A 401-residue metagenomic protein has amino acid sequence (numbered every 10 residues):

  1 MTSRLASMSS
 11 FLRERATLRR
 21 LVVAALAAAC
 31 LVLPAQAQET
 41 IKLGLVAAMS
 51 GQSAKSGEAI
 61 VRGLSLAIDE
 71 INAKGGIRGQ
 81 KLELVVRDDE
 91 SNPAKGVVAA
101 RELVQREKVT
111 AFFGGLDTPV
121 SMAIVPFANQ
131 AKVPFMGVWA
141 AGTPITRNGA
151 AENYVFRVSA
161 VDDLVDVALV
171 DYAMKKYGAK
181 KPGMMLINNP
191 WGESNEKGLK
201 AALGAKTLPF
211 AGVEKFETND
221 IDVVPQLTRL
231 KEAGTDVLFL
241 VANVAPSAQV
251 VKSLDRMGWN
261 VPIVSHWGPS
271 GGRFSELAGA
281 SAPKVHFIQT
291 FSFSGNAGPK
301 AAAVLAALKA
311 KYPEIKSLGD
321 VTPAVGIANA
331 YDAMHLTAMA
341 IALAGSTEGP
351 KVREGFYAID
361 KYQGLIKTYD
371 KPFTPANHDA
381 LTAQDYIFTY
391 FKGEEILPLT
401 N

Functional and structural regions predicted by a protein language model:
M1-L18: N-terminal secretory signal peptides that target proteins for export/translocation
T2-L5, L21-A27, A37-N401: Extracytosolic ligand-binding ectodomains
V32-P34: N-terminal signal peptide c-region/cleavage motif recognized by signal peptidases
